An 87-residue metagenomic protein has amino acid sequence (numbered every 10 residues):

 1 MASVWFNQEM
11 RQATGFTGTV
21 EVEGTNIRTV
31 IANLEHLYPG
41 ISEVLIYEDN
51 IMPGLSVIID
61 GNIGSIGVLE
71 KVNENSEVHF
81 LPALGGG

Functional and structural regions predicted by a protein language model:
M1-G86: Ubiquitin-like/PB1-type beta-grasp interaction modules and other compact soluble beta-rich domains
